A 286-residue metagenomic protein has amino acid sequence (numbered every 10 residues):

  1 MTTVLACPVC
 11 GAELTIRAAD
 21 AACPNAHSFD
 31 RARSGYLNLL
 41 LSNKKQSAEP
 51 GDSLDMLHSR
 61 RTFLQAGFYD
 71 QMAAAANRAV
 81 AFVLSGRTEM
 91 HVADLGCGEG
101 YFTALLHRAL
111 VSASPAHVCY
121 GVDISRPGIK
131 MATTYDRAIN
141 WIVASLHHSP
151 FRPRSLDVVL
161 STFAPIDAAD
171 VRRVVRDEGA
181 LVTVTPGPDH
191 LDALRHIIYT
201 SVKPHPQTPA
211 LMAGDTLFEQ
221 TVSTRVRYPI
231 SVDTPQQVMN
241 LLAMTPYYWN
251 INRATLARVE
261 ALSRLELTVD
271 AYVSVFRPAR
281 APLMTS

Functional and structural regions predicted by a protein language model:
M1-E49: N-terminal auxiliary segments of SAM/dcSAM-dependent transferases
T3, V226-S286: Conserved Class I S-adenosyl-L-methionine
Q46, G51-A75, A79: Class I SAM-dependent methyltransferase Rossmann-like catalytic core, especially the SAM/SAH-binding loop
H91-A93, G98-H148: Class I SAM-dependent methyltransferase SAM/SAH-binding core
H147-V158: A short acidic, Gly/Pro-enriched loop at the edge of an enzyme's catalytic core that lines a small-molecule cofactor
D157-D170, T185-G187: A short SAM/SAH-binding and catalytic strip from SAM-dependent methyltransferases
A168-V182: A short glycine-rich, Lys/Arg-flanked "PGG" loop and its adjoining helix->strand segment in the class I
A180-L211: Conserved class I S-adenosyl-L-methionine
